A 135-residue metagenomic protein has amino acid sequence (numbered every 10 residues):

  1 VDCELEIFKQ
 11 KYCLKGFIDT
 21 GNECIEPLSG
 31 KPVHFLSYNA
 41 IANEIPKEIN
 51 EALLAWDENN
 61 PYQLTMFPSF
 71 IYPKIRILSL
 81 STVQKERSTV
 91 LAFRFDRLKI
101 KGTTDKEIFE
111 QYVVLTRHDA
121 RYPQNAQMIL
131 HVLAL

Functional and structural regions predicted by a protein language model:
V1, A42-N43, K47-F95: Catalytic phosphate-donor-binding core of small-molecule kinases
V1-P27, P32-F35, L53-W56: Canonical alpha-helical transmembrane segment with a positive-inside/aromatic-interface signature
C3, I75, I100-G102: Generic structural motif
Q10-K11, A42-I45, K101-F109: Short, surface-exposed beta-strand/loop "edge" segments at domain boundaries and coil↔beta transitions
G16-I18, P32-H34, I75-L80, Q111-D119: Generic preference for hydrophobic/aromatic residues in regular secondary structure cores
Y38: Conserved helicase ATPase motor motifs in RecA-like P-loop NTPase domains
V83-F93, R97-L135: Glycine-rich flap/beta-hairpin and adjacent strands of clan AA aspartyl proteases
